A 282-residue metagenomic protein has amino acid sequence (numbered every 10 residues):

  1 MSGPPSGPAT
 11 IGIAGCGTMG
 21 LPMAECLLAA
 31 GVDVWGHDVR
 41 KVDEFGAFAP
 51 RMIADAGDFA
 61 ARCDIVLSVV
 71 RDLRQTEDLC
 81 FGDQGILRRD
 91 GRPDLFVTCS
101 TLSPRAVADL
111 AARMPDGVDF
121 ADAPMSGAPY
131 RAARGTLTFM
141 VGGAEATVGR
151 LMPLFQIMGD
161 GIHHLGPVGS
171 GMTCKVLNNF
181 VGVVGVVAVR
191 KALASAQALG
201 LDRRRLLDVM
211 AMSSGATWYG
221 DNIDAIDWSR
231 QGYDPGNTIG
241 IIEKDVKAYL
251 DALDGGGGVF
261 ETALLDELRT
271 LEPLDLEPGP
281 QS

Functional and structural regions predicted by a protein language model:
M1-V69, P129, A198: NAD(P)+-binding Rossmann beta1-loop-alpha1 motif at the extreme N-terminus of oxidoreductases
G31, A49, C63, P93 (+2 more regions): Short, well-ordered alpha-helix to beta-strand connector turns
A56-F120: Rossmann-fold NAD(P) dinucleotide-binding segment
S100-N179: Rossmann-fold dinucleotide-binding core
G135-G142, H163, P167-L199, A211-D221 (+1 more regions): Active-site-proximal catalytic alpha-helix in oxidoreductases
R204-M212, A263-E267: Beta-strand segments within the central parallel beta-sheet cores of soluble alpha/beta enzyme folds
W218-P278: Interdomain hinge/lid region at the active-site interface of Rossmann-like NAD(P)-dependent oxidoreductases
